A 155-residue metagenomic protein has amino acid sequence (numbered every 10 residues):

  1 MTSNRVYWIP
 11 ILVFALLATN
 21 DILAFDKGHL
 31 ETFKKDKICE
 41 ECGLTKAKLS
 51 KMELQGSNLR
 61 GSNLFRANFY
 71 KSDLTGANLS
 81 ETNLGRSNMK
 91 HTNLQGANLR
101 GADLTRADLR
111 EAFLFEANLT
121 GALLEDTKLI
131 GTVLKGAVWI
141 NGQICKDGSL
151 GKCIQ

Functional and structural regions predicted by a protein language model:
M1-I9: Bacterial N-terminal signal peptides that target proteins for export
I11-L12, I22-L23: Cleavable N-terminal signal peptides
L16: A Zn2+-metalloprotease active-site environment signal
F25-Q155: Tandem repeat scaffolds
